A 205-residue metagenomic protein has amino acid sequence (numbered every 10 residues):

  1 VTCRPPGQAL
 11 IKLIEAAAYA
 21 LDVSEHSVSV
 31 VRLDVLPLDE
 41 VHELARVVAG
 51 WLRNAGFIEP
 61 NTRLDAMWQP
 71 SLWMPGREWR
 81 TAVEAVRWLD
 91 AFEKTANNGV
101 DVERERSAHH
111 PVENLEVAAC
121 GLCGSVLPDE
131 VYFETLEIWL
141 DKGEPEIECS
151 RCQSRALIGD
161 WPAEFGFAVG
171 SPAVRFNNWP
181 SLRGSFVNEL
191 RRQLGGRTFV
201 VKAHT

Functional and structural regions predicted by a protein language model:
G7-E113: N-terminal alpha-helical interaction blocks
V102-A119, E137-E144: Short, flexible, mixed-charge glycine/proline-rich loop motifs that serve as phosphate/nucleic-acid-contacting
C120-C123, C149-C152: Short cysteine-rich clusters marking metal-coordination/redox-active sites
V126, R155: Cys/His-rich metal-chelating microdomains
D129-E130, I158-G159: Short, non-ligating residues that shape and space the ligands of small metal-coordination modules and catalytic
T135-I147, E164-N177: Short cysteine/histidine-rich metal-coordination sites, predominantly Zn2+-binding motifs
R175-T205: Long, contiguous alpha-helical scaffold regions
